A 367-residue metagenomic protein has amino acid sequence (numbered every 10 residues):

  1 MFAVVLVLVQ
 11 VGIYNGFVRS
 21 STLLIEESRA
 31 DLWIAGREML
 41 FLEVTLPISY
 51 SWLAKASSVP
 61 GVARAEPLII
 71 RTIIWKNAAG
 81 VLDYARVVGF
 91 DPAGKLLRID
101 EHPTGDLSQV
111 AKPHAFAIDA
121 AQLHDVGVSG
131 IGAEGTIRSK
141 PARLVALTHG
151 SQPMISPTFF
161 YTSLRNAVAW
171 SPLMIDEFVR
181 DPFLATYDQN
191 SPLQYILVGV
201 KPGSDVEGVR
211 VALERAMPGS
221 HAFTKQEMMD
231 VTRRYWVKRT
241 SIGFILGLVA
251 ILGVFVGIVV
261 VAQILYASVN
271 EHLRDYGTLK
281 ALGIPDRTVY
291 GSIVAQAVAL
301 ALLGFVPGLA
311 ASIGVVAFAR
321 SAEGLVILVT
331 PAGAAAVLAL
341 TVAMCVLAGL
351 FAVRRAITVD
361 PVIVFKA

Functional and structural regions predicted by a protein language model:
V4-R86, T104-K112, H124, G208-H221: Hydrophobic, regular-secondary-structure patches
L32, L123, D181-A216: A short beta-strand structural signal in non-transmembrane regions
E38-E43, H149-Q152, V198-D205: Structural beta->alpha junctions
I48, L265-G277, T358: Transmembrane helix boundary and interhelical loop/hinge segments in multi-pass membrane proteins
I69-R71, V81-D91, D100-R180: Hydrophobic secondary-structure segments that place a key small or acidic residue at a functional site
D205, V209-V259, S268-H272, R287 (+2 more regions): Peri-transmembrane interface segments
G253, Y266, R274-R320, A336 (+2 more regions): Transmembrane alpha-helical interface segments in multi-pass membrane proteins
I327, G333-A367: C-terminal membrane-exit region of the final transmembrane helix in multipass inner-membrane proteins
